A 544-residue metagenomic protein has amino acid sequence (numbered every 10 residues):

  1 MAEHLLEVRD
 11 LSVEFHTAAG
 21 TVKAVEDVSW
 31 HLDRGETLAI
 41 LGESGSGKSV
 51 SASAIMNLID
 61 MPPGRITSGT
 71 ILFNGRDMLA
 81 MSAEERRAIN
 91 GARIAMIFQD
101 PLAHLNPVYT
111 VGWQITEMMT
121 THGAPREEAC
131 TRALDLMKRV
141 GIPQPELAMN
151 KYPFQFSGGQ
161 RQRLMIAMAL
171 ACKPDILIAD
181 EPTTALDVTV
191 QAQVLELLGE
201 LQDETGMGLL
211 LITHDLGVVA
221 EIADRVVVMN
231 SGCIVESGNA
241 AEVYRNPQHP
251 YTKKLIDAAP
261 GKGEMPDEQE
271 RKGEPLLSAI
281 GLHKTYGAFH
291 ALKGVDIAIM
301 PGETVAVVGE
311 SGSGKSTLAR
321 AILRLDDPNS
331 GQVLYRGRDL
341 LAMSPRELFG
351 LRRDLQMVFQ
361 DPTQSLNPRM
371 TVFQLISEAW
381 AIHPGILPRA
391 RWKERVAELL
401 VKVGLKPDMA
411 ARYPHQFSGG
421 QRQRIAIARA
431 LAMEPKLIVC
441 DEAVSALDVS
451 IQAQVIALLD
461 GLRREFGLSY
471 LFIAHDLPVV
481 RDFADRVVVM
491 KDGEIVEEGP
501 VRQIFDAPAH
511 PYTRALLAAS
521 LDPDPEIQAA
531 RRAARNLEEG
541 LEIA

Functional and structural regions predicted by a protein language model:
I66-D77, G331-D339, L351: Conserved ABC transporter NBD signature motif
D77, E128-L147, D339, A390-D408 (+1 more regions): Conserved ABC ATPase "signature" region
M78-A95, W113, T121, E242-P247 (+4 more regions): ABC ATPase NBD coupling module
A171-D175, A432-K436, Q452: A short, proline-enriched helix->beta-strand linker immediately N-terminal to the Walker B motif in ABC-type P-loop
S237-G238, N246, E498-G499: ABC ATPase "signature
